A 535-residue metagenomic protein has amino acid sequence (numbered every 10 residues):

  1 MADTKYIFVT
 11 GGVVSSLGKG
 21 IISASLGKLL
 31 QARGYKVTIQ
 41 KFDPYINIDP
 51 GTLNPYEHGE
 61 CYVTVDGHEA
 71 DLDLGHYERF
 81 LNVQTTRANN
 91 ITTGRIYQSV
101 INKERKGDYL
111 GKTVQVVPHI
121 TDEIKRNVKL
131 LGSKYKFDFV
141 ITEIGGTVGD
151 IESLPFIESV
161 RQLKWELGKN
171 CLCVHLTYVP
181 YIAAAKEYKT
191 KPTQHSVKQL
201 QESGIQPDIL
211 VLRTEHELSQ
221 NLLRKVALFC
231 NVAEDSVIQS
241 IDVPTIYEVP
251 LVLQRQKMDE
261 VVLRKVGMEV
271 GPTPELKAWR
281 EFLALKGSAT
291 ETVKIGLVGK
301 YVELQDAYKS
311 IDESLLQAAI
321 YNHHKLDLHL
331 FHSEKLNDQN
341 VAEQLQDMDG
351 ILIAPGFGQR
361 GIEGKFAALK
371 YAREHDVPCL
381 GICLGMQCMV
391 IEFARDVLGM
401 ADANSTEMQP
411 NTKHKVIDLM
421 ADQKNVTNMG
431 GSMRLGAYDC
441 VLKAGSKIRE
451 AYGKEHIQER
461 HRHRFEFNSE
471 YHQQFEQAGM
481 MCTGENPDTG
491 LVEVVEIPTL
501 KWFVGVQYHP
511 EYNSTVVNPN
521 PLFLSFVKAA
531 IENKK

Functional and structural regions predicted by a protein language model:
M1-H324, E334-G350, F357-G358, K365-Y371 (+3 more regions): Flexible phosphate-sensing "switch/lid" loops adjacent to ATP/NTP-binding sites across phosphate-transfer
F8, T38-K41, I141, H175 (+12 more regions): Structured core elements
L17-G20, A24-K28, A32, Q344-D439 (+2 more regions): Cysteine-nucleophile active-site neighborhood
E57-V65, V243-Y247, I353, E374-I382 (+3 more regions): Short beta-alpha connecting loops at secondary-structure transitions that line or flank enzyme active sites
S236-D242, H329, E485-D488: Beta-strand->loop->alpha-helix junctions that form or flank phosphate-binding loops in nucleotide-handling enzymes
G271-P274, L380-G381, M400-T406, R449 (+3 more regions): Acidic/polar loop patches that form or flank catalytic/metal-binding clefts of enzymes that bind anionic ligands
A284-A289, E343, R360, M408 (+3 more regions): Replace "in large, NTP-powered and nucleic-acid-processing enzymes" with "in large, NTP-powered factors and other
L435, D439, K443-K535: C-terminal and late-domain segments of enzyme folds
